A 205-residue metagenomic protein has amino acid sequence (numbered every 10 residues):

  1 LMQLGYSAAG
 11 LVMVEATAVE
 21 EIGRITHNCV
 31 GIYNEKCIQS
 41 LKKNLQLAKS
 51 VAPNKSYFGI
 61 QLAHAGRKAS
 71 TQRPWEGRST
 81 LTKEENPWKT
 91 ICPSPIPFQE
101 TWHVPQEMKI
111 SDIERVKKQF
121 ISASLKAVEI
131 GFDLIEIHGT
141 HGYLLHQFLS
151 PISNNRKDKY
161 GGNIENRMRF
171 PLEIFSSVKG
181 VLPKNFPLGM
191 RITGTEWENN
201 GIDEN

Functional and structural regions predicted by a protein language model:
L1-A65, Q72-P74, V104-P105, V116 (+1 more regions): N-terminal capping/small domains of soluble enzymes
T17-E20, H141-G142, L149-N154: Short connector loops/turns at beta-strand edges and beta->alpha or beta->beta junctions
A18, H64-G66, G139-H141, G194-E196: Active-site-proximal loop/turn and secondary-structure-junction residues that shape catalytic pockets, frequently
C29-F58, L149-G189: Alpha-helix-loop-beta-strand connector modules within alpha/beta enzyme cores
G31-K42, S70-E84, G189-N205: Short, electropositive alpha-helical surface patch
Q46, Y57, A63-F132: Non-globular sequence segments
K117-I121, K126-V128, Y160-E173, G194-N205: Active-site glycine- and acidic-residue-rich loops that bind and position anionic ligands or nucleotide-like cofactors
